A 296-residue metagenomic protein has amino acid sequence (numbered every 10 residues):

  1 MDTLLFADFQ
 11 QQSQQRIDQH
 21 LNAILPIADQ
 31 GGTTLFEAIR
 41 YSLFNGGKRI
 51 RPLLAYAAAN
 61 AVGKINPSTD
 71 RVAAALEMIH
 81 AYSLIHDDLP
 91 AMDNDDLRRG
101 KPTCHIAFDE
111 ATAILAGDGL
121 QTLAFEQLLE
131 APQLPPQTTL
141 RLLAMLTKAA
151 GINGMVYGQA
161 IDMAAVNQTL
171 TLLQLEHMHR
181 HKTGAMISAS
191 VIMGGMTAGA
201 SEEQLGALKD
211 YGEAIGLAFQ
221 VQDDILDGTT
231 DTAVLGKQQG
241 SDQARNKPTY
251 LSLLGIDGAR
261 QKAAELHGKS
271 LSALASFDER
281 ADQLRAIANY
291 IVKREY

Functional and structural regions predicted by a protein language model:
M1-L25: N-terminal amphipathic/basic leader segments beginning at the initiator methionine
L25, D29-L274, R280-V292: Mg2+-dependent prenyl diphosphate-binding active-site environment of isoprenoid biosynthetic enzymes
R294-Y296: Short cytosolic juxtamembrane segments of multi-pass membrane proteins
